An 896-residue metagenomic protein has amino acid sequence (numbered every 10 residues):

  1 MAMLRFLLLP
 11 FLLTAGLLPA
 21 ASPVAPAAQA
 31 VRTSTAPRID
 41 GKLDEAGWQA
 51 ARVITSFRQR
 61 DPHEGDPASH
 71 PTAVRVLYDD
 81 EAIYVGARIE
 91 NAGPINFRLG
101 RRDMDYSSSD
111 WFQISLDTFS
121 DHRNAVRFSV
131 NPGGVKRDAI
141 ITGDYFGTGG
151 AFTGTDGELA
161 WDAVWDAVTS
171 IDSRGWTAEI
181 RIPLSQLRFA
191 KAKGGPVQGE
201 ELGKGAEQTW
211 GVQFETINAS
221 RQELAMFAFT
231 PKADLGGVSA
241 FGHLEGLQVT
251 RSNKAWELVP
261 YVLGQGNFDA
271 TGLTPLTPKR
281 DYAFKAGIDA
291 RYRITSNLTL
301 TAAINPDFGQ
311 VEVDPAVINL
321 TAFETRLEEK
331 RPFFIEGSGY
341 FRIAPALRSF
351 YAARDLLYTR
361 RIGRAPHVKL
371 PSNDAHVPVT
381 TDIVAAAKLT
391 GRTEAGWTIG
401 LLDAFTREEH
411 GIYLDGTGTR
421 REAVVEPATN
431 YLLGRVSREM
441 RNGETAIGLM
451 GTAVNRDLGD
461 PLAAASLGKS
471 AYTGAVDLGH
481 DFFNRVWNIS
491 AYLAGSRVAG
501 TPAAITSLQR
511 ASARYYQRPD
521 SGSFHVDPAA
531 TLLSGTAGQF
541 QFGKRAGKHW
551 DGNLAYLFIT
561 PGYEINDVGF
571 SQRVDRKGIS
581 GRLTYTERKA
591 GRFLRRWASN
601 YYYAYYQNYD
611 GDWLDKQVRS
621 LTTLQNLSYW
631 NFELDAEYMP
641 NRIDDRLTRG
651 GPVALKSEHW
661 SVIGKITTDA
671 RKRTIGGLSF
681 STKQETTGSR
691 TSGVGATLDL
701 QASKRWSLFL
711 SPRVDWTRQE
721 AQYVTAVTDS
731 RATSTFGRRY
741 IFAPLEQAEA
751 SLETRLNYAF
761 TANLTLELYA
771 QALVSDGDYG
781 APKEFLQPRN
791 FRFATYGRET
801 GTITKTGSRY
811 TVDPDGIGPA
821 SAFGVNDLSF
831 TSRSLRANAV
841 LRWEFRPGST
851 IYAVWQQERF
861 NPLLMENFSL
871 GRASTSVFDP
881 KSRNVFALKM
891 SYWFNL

Functional and structural regions predicted by a protein language model:
M1-A2: Short, Lys/Arg-enriched N-terminal segments with co-localized hydrophobic residues within the first ~10-30 amino acids
R5-G16: Bacterial N-terminal signal peptides
L9, A30, G65, V74 (+28 more regions): Residues embedded in well-ordered secondary-structure elements
A20-E439, T445-L449, L458-P461, P880: Structural preference for beta-rich elements and adjacent junctions enriched in aromatics
A30, V74-V76, V85, F112-I114 (+26 more regions): Generic structural hydrophobic/aromatic packing signal, biased to beta-strands
T209-G211, T277-D281, D289, T299 (+6 more regions): Catalytic-domain carbohydrate-binding cleft regions of carbohydrate-active enzymes
D382-V384, T390, N484-N488, Y492-L896: Exposed, low-structure sequence patches enriched in small/polar residues
